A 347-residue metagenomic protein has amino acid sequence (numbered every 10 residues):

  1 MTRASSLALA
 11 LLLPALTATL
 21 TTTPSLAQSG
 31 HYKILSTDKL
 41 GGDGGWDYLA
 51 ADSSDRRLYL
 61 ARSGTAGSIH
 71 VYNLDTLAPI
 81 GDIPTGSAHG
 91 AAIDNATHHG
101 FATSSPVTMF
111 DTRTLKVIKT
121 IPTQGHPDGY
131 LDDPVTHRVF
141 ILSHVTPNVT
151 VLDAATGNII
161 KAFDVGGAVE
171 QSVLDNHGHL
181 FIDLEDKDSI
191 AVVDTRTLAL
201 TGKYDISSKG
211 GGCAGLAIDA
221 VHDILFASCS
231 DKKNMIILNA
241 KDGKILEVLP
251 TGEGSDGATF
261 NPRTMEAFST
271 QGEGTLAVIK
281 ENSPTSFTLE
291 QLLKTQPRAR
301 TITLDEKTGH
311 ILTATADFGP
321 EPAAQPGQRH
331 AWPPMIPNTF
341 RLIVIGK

Functional and structural regions predicted by a protein language model:
M1-S6: Positively charged n-region of N-terminal signal peptides that target proteins for export
A8-T21: Bacterial N-terminal signal peptides
L20-K347: Predominantly soluble domains enriched in secretory-pathway, periplasmic, or organellar proteins
